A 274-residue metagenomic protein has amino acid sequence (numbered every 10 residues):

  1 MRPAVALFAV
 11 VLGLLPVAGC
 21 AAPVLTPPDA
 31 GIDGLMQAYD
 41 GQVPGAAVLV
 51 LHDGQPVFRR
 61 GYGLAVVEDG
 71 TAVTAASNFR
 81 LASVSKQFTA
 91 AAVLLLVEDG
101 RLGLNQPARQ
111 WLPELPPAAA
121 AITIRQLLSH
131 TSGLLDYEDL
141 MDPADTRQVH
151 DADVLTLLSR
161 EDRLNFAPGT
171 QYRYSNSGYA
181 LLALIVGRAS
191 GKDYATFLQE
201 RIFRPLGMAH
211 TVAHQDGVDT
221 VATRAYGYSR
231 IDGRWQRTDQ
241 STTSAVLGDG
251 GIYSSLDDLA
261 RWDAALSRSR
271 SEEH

Functional and structural regions predicted by a protein language model:
M1-A4: Positively charged n-region of N-terminal signal peptides that target proteins for export
A6-A18: Bacterial N-terminal signal peptides
A21-A22: Bacterial signal peptide processing site
T26-L81, R101-Q106, T156, E161 (+2 more regions): Short, conserved catalytic-motif segment at the N-terminal edge
I32, M36, V48, G54 (+9 more regions): Residue-level preference for non-acidic, small/hydrophobic
Y39-A47, E68-Q126, L164-S177, L247-G250: Short active-site loop at a secondary-structure junction that contains or immediately precedes the catalytic residue(s)
V66, A119-E272: Short, surface-exposed loop or secondary-structure junction motifs that flank catalytic or metal-binding residues
